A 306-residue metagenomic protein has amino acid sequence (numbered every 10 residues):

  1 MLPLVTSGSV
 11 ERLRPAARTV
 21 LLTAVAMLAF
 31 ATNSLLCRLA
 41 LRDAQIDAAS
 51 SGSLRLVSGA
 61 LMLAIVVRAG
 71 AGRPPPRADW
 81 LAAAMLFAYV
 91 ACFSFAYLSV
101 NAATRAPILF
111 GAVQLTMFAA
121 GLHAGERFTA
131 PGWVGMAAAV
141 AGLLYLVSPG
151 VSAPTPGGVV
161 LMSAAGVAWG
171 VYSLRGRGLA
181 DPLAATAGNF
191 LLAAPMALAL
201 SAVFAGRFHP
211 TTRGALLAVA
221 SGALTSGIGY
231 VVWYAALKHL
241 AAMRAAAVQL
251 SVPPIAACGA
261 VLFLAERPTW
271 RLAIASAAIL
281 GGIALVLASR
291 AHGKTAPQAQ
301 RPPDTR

Functional and structural regions predicted by a protein language model:
M1-S53, A84, A88-C92, A141 (+3 more regions): Glycine-/small-residue-enriched transmembrane alpha-helix faces in small-molecule transporters and effluxers
L2, A44-A88, A112-A120, A168-Y172 (+2 more regions): Transmembrane alpha-helices of multi-pass small-molecule transport proteins
L2-R12, L56, L250-R306: C-terminal-most transmembrane helix of multi-pass membrane proteins
P15-V20, A44-S53, P74-P76, W133 (+3 more regions): Juxtamembrane helix-entry segments on the extracytoplasmic side of multipass membrane proteins
A29, G70-F110, F118, A138-Y145 (+1 more regions): Specific transmembrane alpha-helical segments of multi-pass solute transporters/efflux pumps, especially DMT/EamA
S50-L61, L86, S94-R127, A165 (+1 more regions): Specific alpha-helical transmembrane segments that line the substrate/conduction pathway and gating interfaces
L63, L86, F128-S148, A165 (+3 more regions): Hydrophobic transmembrane alpha-helices of multi-pass small-molecule transport proteins
R105-A112, R175-A194, S226-L262: Helix-helix packing/entry segments at the starts of transmembrane helices
